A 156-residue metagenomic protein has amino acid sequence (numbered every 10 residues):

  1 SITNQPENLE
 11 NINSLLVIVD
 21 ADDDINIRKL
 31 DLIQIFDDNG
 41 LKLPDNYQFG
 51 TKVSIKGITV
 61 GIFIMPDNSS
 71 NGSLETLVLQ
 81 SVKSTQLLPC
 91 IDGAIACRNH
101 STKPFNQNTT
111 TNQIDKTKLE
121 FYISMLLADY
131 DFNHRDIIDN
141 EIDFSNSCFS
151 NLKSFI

Functional and structural regions predicted by a protein language model:
I2-I156: C-terminal accessory helical subdomains adjacent to catalytic cores in phosphodiester- and nucleotide-handling enzymes
